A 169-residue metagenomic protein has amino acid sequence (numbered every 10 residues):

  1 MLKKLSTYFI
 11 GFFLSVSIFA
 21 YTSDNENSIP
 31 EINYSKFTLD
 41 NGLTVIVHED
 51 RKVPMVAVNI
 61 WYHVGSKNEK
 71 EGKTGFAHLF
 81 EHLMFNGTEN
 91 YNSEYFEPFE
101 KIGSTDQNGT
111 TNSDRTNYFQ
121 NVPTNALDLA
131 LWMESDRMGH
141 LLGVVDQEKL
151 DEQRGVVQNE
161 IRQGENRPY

Functional and structural regions predicted by a protein language model:
M1-F9: Bacterial N-terminal signal peptides that target proteins for export
L2, N33, T38-N41, E49 (+1 more regions): Charge-rich, well-structured scaffold segments of protease-associated domains
Y8-S17: Bacterial N-terminal signal peptides
V16-P30: Bacterial Sec-dependent signal peptides at the C-terminal "C-region" and cleavage site
A20-T22, N92, D146-Q147: A short, aromatic/hydrophobic, helix- or strand-capping loop or linear motif that either lines the entrance/gate
N27-Y62: Mature N-terminal segment immediately following signal peptide/propeptide cleavage in secreted/periplasmic
A57-N121, N166: M16/MPP (pitrilysin/insulinase) zinc-metallopeptidase core fold and M16-derived inactive scaffolds
